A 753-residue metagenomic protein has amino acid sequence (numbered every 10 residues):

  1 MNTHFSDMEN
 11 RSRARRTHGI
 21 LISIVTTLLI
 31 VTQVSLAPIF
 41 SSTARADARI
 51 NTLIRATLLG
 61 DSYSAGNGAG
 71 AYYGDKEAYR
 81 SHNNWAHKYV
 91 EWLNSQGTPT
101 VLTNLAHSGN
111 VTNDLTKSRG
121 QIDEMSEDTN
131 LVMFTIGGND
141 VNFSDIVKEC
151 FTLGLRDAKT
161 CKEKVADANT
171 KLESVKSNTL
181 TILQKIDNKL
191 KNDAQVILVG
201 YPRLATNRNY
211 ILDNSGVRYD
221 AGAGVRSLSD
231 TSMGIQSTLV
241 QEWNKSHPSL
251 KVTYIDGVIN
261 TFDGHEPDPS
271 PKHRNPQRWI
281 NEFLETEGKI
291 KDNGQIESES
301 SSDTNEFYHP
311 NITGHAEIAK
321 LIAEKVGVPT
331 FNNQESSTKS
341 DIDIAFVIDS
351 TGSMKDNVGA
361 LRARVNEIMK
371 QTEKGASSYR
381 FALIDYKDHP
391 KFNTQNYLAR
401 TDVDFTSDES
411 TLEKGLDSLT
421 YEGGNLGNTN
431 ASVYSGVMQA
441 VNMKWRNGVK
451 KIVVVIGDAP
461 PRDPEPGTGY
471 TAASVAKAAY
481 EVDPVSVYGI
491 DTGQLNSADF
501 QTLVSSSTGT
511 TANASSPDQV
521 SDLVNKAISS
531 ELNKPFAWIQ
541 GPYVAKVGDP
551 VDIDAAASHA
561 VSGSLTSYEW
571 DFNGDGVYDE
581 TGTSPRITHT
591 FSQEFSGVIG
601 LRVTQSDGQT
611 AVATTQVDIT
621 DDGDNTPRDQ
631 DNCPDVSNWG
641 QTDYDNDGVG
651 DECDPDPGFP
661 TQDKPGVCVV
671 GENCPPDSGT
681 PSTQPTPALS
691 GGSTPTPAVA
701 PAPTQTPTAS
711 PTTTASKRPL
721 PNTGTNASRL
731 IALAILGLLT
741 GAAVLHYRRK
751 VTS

Functional and structural regions predicted by a protein language model:
D47-A106, F151-G154, R362-A363, L383: Serine-esterase "nucleophile elbow" of acetyl-processing enzymes
P99-V111, L115, T135, Q334-F536: Divalent cation-coordinating acidic motifs and surrounding scaffolds that mediate Ca2+/Mg2+/Mn2+/Zn2+-dependent binding
T206-D230, T238-E242, S249-I312: Mobile gating loops/cap/lid regions near enzyme active sites that modulate substrate access
F283-N332, V433, S521-E531: Histidine-centered active-site loop/cap adjacent to the catalytic His in serine esterases/O-acetyl transfer systems
I528-G623, V669: Extracellular/lumenal mature domains of secreted and surface-exposed proteins
E569, D618-T683: Extracellular calcium-associated, cysteine-rich motifs in secreted modular proteins
F659, P665-T723: C-terminal low-complexity, Ser/Thr- and acidic/Pro-rich disordered "stalk" regions positioned immediately N-terminal
A727-R749: A cross-kingdom C-terminal cell-surface attachment/processing module
